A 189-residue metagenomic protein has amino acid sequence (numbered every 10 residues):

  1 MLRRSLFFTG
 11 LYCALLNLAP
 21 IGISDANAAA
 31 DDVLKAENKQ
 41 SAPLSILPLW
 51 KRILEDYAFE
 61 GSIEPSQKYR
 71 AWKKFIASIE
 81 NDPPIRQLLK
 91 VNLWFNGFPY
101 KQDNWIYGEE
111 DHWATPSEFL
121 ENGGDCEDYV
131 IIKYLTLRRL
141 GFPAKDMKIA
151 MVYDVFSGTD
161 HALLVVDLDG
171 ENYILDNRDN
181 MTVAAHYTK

Functional and structural regions predicted by a protein language model:
R3-F7: N-terminal export leaders
T9-P20: Bacterial N-terminal signal peptides
G22-K189: A structural boundary/capping signal
